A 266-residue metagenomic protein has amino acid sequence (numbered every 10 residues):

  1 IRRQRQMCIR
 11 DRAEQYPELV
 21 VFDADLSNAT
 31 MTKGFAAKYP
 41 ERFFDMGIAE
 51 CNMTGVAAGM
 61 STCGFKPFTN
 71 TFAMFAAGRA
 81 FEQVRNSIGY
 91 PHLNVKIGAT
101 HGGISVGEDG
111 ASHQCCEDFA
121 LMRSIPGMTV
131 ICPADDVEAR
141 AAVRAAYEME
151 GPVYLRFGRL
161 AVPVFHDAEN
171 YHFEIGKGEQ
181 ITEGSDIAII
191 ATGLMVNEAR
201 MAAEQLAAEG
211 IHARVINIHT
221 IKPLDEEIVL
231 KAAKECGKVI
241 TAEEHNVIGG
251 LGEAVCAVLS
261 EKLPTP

Functional and structural regions predicted by a protein language model:
I1-I9: Single conserved hydrophobic/aromatic residue that forms the stacking wall/gate of nucleotide- or nucleobase-binding
E14-E18, A37, T62, N86-G89 (+7 more regions): Generic secondary-structure signature for well-ordered alpha-helical cores
E18, L26-A37, V106-G107, G158-P266: Thiamine diphosphate
F22-D23, I97-A99, T241-A242: Short internal beta-strands
S27, A49, G59-A188, N197 (+1 more regions): Conserved thiamine diphosphate
P40-D45: Short pre-catalytic strand/loop immediately N-terminal to key active-site residues, enriched for Gly-Thr
